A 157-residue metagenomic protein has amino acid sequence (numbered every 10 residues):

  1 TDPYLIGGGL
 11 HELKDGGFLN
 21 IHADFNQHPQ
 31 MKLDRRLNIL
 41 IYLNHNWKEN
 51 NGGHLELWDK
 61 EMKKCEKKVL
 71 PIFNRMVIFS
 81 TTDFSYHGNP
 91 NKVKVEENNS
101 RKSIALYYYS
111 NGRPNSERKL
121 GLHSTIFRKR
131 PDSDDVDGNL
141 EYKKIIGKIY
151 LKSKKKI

Functional and structural regions predicted by a protein language model:
T1-G8: Signature of the catalytic double-stranded beta-helix
G9-H11, I104: Extended hydrophobic secondary-structure segments that form protein cores and membrane-embedded regions
H11-P29: Conserved short histidine dyad/triad with adjacent acidic residue
G16, H28-R35, H45-I157: Catalytic core of Fe(II)/2-oxoglutarate
N38-L40: Eukaryotic charged/polar low-complexity linker/IDR segments
